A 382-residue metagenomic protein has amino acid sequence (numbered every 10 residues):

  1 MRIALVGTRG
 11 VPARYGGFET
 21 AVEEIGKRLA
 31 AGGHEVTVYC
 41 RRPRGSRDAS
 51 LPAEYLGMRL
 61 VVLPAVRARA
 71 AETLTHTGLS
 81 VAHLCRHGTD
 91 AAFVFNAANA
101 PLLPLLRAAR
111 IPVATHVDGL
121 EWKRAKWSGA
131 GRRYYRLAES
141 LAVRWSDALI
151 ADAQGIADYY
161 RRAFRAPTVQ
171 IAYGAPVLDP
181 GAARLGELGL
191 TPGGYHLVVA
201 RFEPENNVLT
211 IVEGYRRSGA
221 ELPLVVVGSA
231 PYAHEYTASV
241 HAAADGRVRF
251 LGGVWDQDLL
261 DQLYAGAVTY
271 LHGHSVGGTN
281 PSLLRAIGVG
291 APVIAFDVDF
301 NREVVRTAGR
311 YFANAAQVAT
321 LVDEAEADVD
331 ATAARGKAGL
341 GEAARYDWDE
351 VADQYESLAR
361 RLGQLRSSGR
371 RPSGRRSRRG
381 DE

Functional and structural regions predicted by a protein language model:
A4, E187-R217, V225: Conserved donor-binding/catalytic core segment of Leloir-type glycosyltransferases
T8-Y15, R28-A68, G155-A157, R161 (+2 more regions): N-terminal strand-loop element at the rim of the active site of nucleotide-sugar-dependent glycosyltransferases
G32, D330-R360: A charged, aromatic-enriched C-terminal amphipathic alpha-helix characteristic of glycosyltransferases across folds
E72-C85, T89-D118, W122, G278: An aromatic- and histidine-rich active-site surface loop
G131-L149: Membrane-proximal helix-turn-helix segments that form the acceptor-binding/catalytic region of lipid-linked
T237-D258: Nucleotide-activated donor-binding/catalytic signature segment of Leloir-type glycosyltransferases, i.e., the conserved
Q262-G278, A291: Acidic donor-binding loop of glycosyltransferase active sites
R302-V329, A333: Change "using UDP/GDP/dTDP sugars" to "using nucleotide sugars
